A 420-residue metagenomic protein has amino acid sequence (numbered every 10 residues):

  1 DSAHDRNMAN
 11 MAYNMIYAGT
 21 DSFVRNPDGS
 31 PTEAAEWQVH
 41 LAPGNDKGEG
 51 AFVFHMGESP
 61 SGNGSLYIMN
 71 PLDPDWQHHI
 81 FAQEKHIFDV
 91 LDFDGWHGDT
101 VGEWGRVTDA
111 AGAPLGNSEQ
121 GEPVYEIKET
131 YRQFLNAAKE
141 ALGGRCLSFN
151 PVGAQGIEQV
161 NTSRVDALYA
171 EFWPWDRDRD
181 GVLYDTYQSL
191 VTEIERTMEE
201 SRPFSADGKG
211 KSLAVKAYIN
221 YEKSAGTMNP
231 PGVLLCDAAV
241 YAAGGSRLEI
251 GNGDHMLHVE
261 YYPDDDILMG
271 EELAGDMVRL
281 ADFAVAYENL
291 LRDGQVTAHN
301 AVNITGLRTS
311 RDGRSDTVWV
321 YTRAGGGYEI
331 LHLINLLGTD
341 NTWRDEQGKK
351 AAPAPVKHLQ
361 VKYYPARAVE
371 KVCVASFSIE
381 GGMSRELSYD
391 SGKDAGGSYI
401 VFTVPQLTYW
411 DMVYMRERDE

Functional and structural regions predicted by a protein language model:
D1-L91: Active-site-adjacent "subsite" loops/lids of carbohydrate-active enzymes
R6-N10, D92-D94, G143-C146, D166 (+2 more regions): Short, well-ordered coil/turn segments that N-cap beta-strands
G62-L66, G112-P114, V165, E193-P230: Active-site clefts of carbohydrate-active enzymes
L72-A167, W175-E199: Active-site neighborhood of glycoside hydrolase catalytic domains
T100-G105, E171, S205-E288, G325-G327 (+1 more regions): Aromatic/acidic polysaccharide-binding cleft in carbohydrate-active enzymes
A238, L307-R367, D411: Carbohydrate-binding surface patches
K371-I400: Solvent-exposed beta-strand/loop surfaces of large extracellular or lumenal domains
K393-E420: C-terminal beta-strand-rich structural cap/linker in extracellular carbohydrate-active enzymes
